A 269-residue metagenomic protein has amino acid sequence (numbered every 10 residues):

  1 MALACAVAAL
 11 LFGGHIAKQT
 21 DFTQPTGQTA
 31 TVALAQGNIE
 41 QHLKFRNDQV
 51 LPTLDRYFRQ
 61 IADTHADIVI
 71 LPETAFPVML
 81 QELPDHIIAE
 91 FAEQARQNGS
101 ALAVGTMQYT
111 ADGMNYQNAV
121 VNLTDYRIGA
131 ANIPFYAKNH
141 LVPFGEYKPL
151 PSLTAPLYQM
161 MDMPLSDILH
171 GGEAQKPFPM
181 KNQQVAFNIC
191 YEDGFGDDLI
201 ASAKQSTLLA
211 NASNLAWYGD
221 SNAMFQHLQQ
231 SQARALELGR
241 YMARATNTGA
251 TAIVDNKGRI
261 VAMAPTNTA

Functional and structural regions predicted by a protein language model:
A2-D21: Internal/C-terminal transmembrane anchor helices
H15, Q60-D63: Extracytoplasmic
D21-A35, Q175-A186: Beta-strand-turn-beta hairpins that frame and shape the catalytic cleft of phosphate-ester-processing enzymes
G27-T31, A66, S206: Short coil-to-beta-strand
A33-Q41, K138: Short connector loops at secondary-structure junctions
L43-N47, L51-D55, D63, V69-A269: Solvent-exposed soluble domains appended to multi-pass membrane proteins
